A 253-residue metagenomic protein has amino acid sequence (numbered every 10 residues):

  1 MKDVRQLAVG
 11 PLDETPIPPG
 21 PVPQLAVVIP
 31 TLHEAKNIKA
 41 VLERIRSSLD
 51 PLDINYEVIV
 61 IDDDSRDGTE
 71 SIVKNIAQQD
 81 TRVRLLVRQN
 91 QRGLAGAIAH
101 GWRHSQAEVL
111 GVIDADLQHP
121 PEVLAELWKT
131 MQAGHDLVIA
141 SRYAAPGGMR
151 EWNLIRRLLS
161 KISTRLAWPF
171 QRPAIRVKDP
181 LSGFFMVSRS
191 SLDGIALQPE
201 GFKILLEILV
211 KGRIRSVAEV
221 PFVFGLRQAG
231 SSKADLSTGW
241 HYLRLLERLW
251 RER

Functional and structural regions predicted by a protein language model:
M1-P23, F170-I175, L197-R253: Hydrophobic helical membrane-anchoring modules
M1-S47, I54: N-proximal low-complexity "stem/linker" segments adjacent to membrane-targeting elements
K36-A40, D67-I76: Acidic helix N-cap motif at the loop->helix transition within catalytic regions of sugar-transfer enzymes
V41, T69, I98, E122-L124 (+1 more regions): Acidic donor-diphosphate engagement hotspot in glycosyltransferases and nucleotidyltransferases that stabilizes
I54-S65, L86-R88: Short beta-strand/loop segment that forms part of the nucleotide-sugar
D62-S71, L117: A conserved acidic beta->alpha catalytic loop
R82, L86-H104, V109, Q118-F202 (+1 more regions): Acceptor/aglycone-binding surface of glycosyltransferases and processive sugar-polymer synthases
